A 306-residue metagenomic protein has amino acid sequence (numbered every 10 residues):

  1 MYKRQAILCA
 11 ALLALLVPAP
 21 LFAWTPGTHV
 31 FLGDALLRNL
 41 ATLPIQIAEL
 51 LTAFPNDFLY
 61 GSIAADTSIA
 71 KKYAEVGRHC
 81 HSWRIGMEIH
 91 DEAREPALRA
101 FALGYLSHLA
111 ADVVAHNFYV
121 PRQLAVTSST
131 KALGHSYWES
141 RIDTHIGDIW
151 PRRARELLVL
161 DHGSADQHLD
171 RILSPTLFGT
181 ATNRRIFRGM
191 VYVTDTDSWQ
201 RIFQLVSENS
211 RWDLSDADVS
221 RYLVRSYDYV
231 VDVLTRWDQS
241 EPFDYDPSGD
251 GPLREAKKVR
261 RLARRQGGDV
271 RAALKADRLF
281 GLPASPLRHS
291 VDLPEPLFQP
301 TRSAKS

Functional and structural regions predicted by a protein language model:
M1: Active-site loops and adjacent core secondary-structure elements that bind or stabilize anionic groups
R4-F101, A110-S306: N-terminal leader/auxiliary helical segments
G104-Y105: Alpha-helical transmembrane segments of multi-pass membrane proteins, especially transporters and channels
